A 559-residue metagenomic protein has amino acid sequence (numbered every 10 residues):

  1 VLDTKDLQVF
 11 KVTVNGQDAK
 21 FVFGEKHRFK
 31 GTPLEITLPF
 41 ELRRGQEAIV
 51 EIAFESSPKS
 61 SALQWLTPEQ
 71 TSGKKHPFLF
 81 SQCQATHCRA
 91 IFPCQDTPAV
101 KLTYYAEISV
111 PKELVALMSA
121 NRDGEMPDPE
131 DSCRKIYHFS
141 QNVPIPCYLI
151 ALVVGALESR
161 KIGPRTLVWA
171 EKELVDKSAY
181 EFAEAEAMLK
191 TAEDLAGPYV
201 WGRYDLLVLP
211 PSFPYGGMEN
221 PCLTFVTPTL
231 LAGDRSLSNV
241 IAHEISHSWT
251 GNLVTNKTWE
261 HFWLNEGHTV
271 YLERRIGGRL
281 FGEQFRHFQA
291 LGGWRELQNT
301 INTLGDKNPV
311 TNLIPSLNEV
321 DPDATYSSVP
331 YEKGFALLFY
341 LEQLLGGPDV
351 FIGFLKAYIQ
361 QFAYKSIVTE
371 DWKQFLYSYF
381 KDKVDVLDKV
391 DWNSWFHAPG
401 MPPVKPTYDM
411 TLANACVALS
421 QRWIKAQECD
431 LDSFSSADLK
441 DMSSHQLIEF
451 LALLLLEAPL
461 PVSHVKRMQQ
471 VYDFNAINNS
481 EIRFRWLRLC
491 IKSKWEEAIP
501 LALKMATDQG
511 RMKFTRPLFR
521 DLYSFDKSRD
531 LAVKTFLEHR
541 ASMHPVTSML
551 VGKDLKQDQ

Functional and structural regions predicted by a protein language model:
V1-L206, G216, T303, Y326-V329: Acidic/His-enriched low-complexity segments
T4, R44, Q84, P98-V100 (+11 more regions): Generic detector of ordered secondary-structure context
V9, V14-Q17, K30-L34, F139 (+1 more regions): Hydrophobic alpha-helical and helix-loop surface patches within well-folded domains that function as non-catalytic
N142, L209, D521: Short, loop-centered acidic/histidine patches that primarily coordinate divalent metals
G155, G282, L304, E457-A458 (+1 more regions): Short loop/turn hinge sites at secondary-structure boundaries
S327-G334, Q343, F351, I359-E370 (+1 more regions): Long, ordered, helix-rich scaffold segments
